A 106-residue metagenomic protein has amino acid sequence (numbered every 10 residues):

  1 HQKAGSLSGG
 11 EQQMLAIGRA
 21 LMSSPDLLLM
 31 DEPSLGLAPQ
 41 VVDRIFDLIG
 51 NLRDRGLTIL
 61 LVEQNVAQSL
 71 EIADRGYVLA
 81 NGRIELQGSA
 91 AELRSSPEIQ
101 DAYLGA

Functional and structural regions predicted by a protein language model:
H1-A106: Glycine-rich phosphate-binding loops of nucleotide-dependent enzymes
